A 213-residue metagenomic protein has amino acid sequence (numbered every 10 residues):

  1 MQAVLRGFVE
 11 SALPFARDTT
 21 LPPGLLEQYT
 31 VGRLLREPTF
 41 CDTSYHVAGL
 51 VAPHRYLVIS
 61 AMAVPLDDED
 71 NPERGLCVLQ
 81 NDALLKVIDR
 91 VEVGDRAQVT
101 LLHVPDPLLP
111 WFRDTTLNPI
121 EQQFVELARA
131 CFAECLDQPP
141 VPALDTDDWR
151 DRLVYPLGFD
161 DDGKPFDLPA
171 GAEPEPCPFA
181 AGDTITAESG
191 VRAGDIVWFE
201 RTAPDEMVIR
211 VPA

Functional and structural regions predicted by a protein language model:
M1-T184, R192, W198-E200, P204-E206: Mono-ADP-ribosyltransferase
M207-A213: Repeat-associated, polar segments at repeat-unit boundaries in modular proteins
